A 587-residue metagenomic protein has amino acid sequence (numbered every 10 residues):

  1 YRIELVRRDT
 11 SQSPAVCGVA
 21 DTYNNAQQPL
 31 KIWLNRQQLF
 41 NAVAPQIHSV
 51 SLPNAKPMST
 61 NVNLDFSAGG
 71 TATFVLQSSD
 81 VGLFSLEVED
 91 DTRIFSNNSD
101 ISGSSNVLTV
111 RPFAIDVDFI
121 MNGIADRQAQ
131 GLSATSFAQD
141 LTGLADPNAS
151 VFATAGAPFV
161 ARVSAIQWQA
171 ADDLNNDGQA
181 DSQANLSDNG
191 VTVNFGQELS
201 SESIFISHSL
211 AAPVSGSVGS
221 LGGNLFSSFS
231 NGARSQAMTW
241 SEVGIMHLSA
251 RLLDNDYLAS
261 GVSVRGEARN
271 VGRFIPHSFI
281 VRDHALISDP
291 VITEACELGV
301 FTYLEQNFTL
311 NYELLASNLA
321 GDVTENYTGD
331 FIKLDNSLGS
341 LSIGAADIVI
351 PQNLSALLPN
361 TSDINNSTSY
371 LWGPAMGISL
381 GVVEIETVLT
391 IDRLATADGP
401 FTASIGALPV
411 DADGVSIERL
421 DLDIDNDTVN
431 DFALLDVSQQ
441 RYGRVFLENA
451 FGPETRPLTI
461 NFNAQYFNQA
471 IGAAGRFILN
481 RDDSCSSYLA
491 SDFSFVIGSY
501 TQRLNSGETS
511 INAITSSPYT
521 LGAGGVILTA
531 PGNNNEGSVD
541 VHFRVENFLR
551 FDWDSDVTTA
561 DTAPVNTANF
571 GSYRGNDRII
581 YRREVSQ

Functional and structural regions predicted by a protein language model:
Y1-Q587: Core sequence-specific DNA-binding domains of diverse transcription factors
